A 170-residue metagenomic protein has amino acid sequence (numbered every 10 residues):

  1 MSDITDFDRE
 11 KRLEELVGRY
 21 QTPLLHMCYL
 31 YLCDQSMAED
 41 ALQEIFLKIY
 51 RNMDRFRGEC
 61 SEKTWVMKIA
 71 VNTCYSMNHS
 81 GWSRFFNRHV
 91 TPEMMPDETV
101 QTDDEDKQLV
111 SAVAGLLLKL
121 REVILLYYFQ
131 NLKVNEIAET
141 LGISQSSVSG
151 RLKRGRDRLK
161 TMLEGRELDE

Functional and structural regions predicted by a protein language model:
M1-H26, L30, D97-E98, V110-A114 (+3 more regions): N-terminal module of bacterial RNA polymerase sigma factors
D6, E44-S61, G81-W82: Sigma70-family region 2
H26, D40-L47, C60-N72: Structural recognition of an alpha-helix C-terminal capping motif at a helix-to-coil junction
S36, N135, S146-S149: Residues within helix-turn-helix
R55-R57, K68-R88, R154: Arg/Lys-rich amphipathic alpha helix in sigma70-family domain 2
V71, Y75, L141-G165: DNA-recognition helix of helix-turn-helix
S76, S83-A114, K133-N135, L168: Internal acidic/polar
V123-Y127: A short pre-motif secondary-structure segment
